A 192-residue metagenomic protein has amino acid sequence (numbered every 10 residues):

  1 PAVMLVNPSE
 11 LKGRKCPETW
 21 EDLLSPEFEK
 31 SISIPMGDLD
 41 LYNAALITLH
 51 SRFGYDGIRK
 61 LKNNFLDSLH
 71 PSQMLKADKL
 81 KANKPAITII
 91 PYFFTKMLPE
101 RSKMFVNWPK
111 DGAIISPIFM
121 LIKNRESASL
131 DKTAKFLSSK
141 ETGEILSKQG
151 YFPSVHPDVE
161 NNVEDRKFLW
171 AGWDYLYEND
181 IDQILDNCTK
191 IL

Functional and structural regions predicted by a protein language model:
P1-L24, D182-T189: N-terminal segment of the mature folded domain
M4-E10, I115-A128, I145-L146: A bilobed periplasmic-binding-protein/Venus flytrap-type ligand-binding module shared by bacterial periplasmic
S9-P17, H50-G57, R125-L130: Short helix-loop capping/hinge motifs at secondary-structure junctions, enriched in acidic/polar residues
E21-Y42, L49: Short loop->beta-strand "edge-of-pocket" segments that line small-molecule binding or catalytic clefts across diverse
S31-G37, L137-E160: Periplasmic-binding protein-like
L41-P109: Ligand-binding pocket segment of bilobal, Venus flytrap-like solute-binding proteins
M104-W108, G112-M120: Extended hydrophobic/aromatic segments used for targeting, binding, or gating
P157-L192: An extracytoplasmic/periplasmic, membrane-proximal ligand-sensing/linker region
